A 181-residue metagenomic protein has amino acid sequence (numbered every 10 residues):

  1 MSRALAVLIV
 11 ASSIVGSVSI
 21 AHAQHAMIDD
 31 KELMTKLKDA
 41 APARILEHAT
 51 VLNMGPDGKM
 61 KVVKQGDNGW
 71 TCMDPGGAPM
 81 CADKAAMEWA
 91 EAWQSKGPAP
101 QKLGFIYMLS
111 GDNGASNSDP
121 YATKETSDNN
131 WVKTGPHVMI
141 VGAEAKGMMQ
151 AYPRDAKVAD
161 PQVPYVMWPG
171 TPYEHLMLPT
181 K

Functional and structural regions predicted by a protein language model:
M1-A4: Positively charged n-region of N-terminal signal peptides that target proteins for export
V7-S17: Bacterial N-terminal signal peptides
V18-Q24: Sec/Tat signal peptide C-region and signal peptidase I cleavage site
Q24-K181: Primary mode marks residue(s) on the alpha4-beta5-alpha5 output face of response regulator receiver
